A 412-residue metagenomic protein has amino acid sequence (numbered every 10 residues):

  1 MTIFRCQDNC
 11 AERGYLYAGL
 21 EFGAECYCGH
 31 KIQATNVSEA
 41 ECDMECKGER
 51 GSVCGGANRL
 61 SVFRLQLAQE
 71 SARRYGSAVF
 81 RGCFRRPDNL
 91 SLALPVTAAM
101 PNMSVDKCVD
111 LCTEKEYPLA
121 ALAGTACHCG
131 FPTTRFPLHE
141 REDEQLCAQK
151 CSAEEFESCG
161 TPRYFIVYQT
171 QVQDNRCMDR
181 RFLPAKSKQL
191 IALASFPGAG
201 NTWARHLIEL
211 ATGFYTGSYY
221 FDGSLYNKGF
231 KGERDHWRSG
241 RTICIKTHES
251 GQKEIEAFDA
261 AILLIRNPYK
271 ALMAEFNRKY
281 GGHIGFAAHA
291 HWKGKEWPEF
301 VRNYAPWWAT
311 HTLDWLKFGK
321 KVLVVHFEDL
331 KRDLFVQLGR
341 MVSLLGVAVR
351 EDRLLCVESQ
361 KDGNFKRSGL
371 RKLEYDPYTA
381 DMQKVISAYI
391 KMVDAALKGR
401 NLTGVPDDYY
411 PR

Functional and structural regions predicted by a protein language model:
M1-R176: Peripheral, non-catalytic regulatory segments
R5, K107, T202-W203, W307 (+2 more regions): Acidic, Ser/Thr-rich intrinsically disordered and amphipathic helical segments
A24-E25, K107, A126, T133 (+3 more regions): Non-catalytic cap/lid and distal C-terminal segments of serine-dependent acyl enzymes
A99-N102, A123, G198, T202 (+1 more regions): Intrinsic disorder
Q173-V325, L370-R412: PAPS-dependent sulfotransferase catalytic domain
T212-G213, Q337-E351: Non-catalytic, well-ordered alpha-helical segments in soluble enzyme domains
G217-S218, V347-V357: Short, surface-exposed acidic
F318-L344: Phosphate-binding beta-loop-alpha motif at adenosine-nucleotide cofactor sites
